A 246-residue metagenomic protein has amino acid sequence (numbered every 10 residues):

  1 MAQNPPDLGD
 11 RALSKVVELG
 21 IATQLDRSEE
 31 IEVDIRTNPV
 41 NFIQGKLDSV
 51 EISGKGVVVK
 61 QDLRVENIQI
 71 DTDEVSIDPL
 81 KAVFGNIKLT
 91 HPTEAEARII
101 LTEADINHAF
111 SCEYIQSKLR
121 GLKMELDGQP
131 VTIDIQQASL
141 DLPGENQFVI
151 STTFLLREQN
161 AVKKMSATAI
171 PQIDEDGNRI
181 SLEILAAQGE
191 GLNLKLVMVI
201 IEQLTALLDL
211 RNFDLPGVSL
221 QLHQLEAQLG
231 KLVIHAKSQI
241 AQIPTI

Functional and structural regions predicted by a protein language model:
M1-I246: Extracellular/lumenal and peripheral-membrane lipid-interaction modules
